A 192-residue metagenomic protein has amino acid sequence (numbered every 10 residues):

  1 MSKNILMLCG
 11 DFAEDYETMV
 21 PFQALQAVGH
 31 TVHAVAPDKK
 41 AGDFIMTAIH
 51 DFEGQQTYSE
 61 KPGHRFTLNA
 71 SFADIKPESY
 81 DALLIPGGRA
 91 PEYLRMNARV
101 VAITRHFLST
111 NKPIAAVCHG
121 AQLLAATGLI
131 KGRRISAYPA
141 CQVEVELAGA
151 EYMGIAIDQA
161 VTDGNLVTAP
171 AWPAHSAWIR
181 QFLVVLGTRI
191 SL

Functional and structural regions predicted by a protein language model:
M1-T110, L123-R134, Q142-L192: Extended, subdomain-level signal for the structured scaffold at the beginning of enzyme domains
V117-G120: Short, thiol/selenol-centered motifs that function as redox-active sites or metal-ligating centers
